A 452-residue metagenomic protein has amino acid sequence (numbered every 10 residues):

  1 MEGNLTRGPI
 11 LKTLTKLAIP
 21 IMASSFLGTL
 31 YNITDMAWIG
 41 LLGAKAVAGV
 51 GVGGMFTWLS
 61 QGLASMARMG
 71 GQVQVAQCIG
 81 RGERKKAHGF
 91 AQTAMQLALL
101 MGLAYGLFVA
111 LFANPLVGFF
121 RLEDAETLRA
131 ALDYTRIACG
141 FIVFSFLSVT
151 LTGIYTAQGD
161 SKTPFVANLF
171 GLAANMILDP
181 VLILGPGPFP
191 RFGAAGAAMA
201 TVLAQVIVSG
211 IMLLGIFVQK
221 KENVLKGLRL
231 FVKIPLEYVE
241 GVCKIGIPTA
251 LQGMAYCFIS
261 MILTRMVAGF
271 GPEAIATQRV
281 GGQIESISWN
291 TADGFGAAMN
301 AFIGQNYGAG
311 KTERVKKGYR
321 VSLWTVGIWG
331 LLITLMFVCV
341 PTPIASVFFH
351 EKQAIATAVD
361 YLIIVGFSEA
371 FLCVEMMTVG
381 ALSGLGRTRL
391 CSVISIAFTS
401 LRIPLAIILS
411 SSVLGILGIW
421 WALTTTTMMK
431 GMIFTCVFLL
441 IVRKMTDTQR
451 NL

Functional and structural regions predicted by a protein language model:
M1-A18, V75-V143, F189-I247, I303-S368 (+1 more regions): Short alpha-helical transmembrane segments in multi-pass integral membrane proteins
R7, L11-L30, T34, F56-L63 (+8 more regions): Residue-level signal for short hydrophobic patches within transmembrane helices of multi-pass membrane transporters
K16-D35, I137, G171, A204-V208 (+4 more regions): Transmembrane helical elements of multi-pass membrane transporters/channels
F26, L30-A48, V117-A125, V181-F192 (+4 more regions): Helix-terminus/linker motif at the lipid-water interface of multi-pass membrane proteins
L27, Y31, S60-A64, A104 (+16 more regions): Residue-level hotspots within pore-lining transmembrane alpha-helices of multi-pass secondary transporters
A44-M55, A131, T135, A198 (+3 more regions): Small-residue hotspots at the loop-to-helix junctions and early N-terminal turns of transmembrane alpha-helices
V47-L107, S145-P164, T264, T277-P341 (+2 more regions): Small-residue-rich hydrophobic transmembrane alpha-helices
S65-R68, A138-T156, P164-L172, A197-M212 (+4 more regions): Short runs within selected transmembrane alpha-helices of multi-pass transporters and secretion channels
